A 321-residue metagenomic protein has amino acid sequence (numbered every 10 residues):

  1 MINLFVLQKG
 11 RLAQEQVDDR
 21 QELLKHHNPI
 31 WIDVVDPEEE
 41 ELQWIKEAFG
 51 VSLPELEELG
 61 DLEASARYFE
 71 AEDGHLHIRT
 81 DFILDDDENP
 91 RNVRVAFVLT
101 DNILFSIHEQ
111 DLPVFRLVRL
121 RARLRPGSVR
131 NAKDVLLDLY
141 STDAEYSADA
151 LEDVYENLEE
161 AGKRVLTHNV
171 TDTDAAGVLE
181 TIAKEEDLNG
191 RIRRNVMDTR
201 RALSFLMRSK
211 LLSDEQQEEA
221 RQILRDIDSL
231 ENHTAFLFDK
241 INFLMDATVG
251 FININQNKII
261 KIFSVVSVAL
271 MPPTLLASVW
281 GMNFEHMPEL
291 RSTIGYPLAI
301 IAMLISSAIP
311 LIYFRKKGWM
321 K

Functional and structural regions predicted by a protein language model:
M1-D214, R221-S229, H233-F236, W319-K321: Peripheral, non-transmembrane regulatory/ligand-interaction domains of membrane transport proteins
G50, D228-K321: Hydrophobic alpha-helical transmembrane segments and their immediately adjacent juxtamembrane loops
K210-E218, E289, I294: Membrane interface segments of multi-pass transport proteins and intramembrane proteases
